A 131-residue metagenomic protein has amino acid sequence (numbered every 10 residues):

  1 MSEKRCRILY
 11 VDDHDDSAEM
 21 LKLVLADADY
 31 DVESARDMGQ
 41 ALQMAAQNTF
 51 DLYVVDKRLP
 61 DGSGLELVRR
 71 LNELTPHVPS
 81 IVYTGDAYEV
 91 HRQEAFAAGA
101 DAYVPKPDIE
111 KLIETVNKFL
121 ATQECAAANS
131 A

Functional and structural regions predicted by a protein language model:
M1-R7, K111-A131: Non-catalytic signal-transmission and effector/linker regions of two-component phosphorelay proteins
D12: Conserved acidic carboxylate
D15-E33: Two-component/phosphorelay signaling modules centered on CheY-like receiver
D37, S63-E66: Acidic catalytic/metal-coordinating carboxylates
N48-V54, L59: Active-site beta3 strand of CheY-like receiver
L65-P76: Short amphipathic alpha-helix used as the core "switch/output" element in two-component signaling
E66, A87-V104, E110-E114: Alpha4 helix (beta4-alpha4-beta5 surface) of REC/receiver domains from two-component response regulators
